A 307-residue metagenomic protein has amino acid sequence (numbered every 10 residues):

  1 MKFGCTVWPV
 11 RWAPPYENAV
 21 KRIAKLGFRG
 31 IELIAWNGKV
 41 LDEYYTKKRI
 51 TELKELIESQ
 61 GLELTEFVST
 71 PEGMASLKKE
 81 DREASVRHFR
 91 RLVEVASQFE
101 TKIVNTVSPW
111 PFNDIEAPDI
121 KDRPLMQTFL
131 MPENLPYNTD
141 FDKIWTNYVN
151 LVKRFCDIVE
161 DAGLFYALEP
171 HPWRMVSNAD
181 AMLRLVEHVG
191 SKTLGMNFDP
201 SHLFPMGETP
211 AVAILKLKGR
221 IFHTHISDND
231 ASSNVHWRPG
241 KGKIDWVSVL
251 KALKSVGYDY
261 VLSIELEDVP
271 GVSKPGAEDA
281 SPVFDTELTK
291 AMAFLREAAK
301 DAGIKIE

Functional and structural regions predicted by a protein language model:
M1-G4, P9, A13-G27, E58 (+4 more regions): Histidine-acidic metal/acid-base catalytic patches
P9-R11, N37-E43, P71-A75, H171-R174 (+1 more regions): Short histidine/acidic/glycine/proline-rich micro-motifs that form metal- and phosphate-coordinating active-site loops
P14-E17, L56-S59, E63, A75-G195 (+2 more regions): Active-site acidic/histidine proton-transfer and metal-coordination neighborhood in alpha/beta enzyme cores
R22, L26-Y45, V68-G73: N-terminal substrate-binding region of glycoside hydrolase catalytic domains
I31-E32, T65-F67, V104, Y166 (+2 more regions): Hydrophobic residues within beta-strands of alpha/beta enzymes
L33-W36, S69, T106-P109, H171 (+1 more regions): Active-site loop/turn elements of alpha/beta-hydrolase fold enzymes, especially the short glycine-/histidine-rich
I34-K54, S108-E116: Glycine-rich, proline-tolerant flexible connector loops at the mouths of alpha/beta enzymes
N37-L41, E72-K78, D114-I115, P205-G207 (+2 more regions): A short acidic, helix-capping loop that chelates divalent metal ions and anchors anionic groups
